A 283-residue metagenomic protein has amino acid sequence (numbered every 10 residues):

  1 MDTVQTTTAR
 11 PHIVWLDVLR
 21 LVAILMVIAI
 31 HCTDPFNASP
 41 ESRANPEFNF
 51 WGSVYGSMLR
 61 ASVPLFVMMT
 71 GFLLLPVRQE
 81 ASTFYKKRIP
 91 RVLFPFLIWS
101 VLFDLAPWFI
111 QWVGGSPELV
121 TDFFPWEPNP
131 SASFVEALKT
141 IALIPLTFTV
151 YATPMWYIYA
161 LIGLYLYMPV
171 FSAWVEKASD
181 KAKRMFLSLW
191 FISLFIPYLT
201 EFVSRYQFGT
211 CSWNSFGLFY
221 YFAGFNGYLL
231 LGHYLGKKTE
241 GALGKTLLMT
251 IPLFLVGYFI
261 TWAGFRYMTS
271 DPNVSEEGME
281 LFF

Functional and structural regions predicted by a protein language model:
M1-F195, T246: Membrane-cytosol interface segments of multi-pass membrane proteins, especially ER/Golgi lipid-handling enzymes
A38-E41, L199-G209, W262-V274: Juxtamembrane "helix-exit" motif on the non-cytosolic side of transmembrane helices
V63-P76, I158-S172, Y198-L243, L281-F283: Specific transmembrane alpha-helix
P117-E127, G209-S212, P272-E277: Extracytoplasmic catalytic-loop and juxtamembrane helix elements of membrane-embedded, polyprenol/dolichol-linked
T147-A152, Y206-G217, S270-V274: Membrane-interface helix caps and helix-loop-helix hairpins in membrane proteins
A223, A242-F283: Alpha-helical transmembrane segments and terminal signal-anchor/GPI-anchor hydrophobic tails, characterized by long
